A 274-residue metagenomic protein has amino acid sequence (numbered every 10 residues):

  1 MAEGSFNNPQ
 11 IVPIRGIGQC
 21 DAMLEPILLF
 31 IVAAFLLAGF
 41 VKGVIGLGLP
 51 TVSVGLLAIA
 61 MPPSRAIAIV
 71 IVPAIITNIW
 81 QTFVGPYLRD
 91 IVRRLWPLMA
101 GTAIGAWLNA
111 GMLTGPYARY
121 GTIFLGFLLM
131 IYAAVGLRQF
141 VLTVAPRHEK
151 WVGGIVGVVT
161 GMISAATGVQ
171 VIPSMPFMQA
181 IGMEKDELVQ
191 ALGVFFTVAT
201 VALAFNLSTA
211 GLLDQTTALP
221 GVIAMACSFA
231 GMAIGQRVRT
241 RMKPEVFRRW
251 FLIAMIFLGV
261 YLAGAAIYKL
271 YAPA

Functional and structural regions predicted by a protein language model:
G18-A60, L142-L192, A199: Selected transmembrane alpha-helices and immediately adjacent juxtamembrane segments of polytopic inner-membrane
I27-L28, L57-I75, R119-L129, V158-G168 (+1 more regions): Structural signature of hydrophobic alpha-helical transmembrane segments
V32, I71, L125-L129, A133 (+3 more regions): Residues within membrane-spanning alpha-helices of integral membrane proteins, especially the hydrophobic core/packing
I59-S64, G85-V92, Q179-E187, A210-D214: Juxtamembrane helix-boundary/capping and inter-helix hinge elements in multi-pass membrane proteins
I69-A118, V201-V246: Selective hydrophobic functional segments
N78-P86, A110, F124-E149, Q236-R237 (+1 more regions): Transmembrane helix exit motif
D90-R93, G115-L129, Q139, R241 (+3 more regions): Loop-to-transmembrane alpha-helix entry segments
I91-G101, T122-G126, R147-G157, E187-V194 (+1 more regions): Cytoplasmic-side transmembrane-helix entry/capping segments in multi-pass membrane proteins
